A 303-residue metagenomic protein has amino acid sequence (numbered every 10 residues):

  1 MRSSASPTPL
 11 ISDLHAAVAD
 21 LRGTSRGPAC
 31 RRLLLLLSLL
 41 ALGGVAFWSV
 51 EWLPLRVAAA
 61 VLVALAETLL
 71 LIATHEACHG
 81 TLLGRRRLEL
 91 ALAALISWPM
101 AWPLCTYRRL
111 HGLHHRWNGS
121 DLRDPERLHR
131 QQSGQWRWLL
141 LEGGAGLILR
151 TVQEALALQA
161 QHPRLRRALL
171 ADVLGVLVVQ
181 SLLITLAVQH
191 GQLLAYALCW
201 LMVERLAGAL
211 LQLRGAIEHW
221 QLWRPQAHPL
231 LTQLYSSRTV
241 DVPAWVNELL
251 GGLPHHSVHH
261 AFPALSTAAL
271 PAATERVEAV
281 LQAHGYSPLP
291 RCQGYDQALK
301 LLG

Functional and structural regions predicted by a protein language model:
M1-A64, S97-L201, T267-G303: Non-catalytic, topology-defining segments of multipass membrane proteins
L14-A19, L222-Q226, L231-Q233, P254 (+2 more regions): Polar-ligand-bearing catalytic/cofactor-coordination segments of membrane-embedded or membrane-tethered inner-membrane
R26, V57, A64-A66, G208-L210 (+1 more regions): Short hydrophobic "helix-edge" motifs at membrane interfaces and signal-peptide entry regions
L42-G43, R56, A60-L92, W98: Extended hydrophobic secondary-structure segments
A64-T74, P103-Y107, L147-E154, W200-A227 (+1 more regions): Transmembrane alpha-helical segments that form the membrane-embedded catalytic/substrate-channel core of multi-pass
E67-R87, Y107-L122, R214, E218-Q221 (+1 more regions): Acidic (Asp/Glu-rich) catalytic motifs at the cytosolic membrane interface
L82-A101, R123-Q135, A227-A244: Juxtamembrane helix-capping/reentrant segments at transmembrane boundaries
R238-S257: Functional transmembrane helices that form membrane-embedded active or gating regions
